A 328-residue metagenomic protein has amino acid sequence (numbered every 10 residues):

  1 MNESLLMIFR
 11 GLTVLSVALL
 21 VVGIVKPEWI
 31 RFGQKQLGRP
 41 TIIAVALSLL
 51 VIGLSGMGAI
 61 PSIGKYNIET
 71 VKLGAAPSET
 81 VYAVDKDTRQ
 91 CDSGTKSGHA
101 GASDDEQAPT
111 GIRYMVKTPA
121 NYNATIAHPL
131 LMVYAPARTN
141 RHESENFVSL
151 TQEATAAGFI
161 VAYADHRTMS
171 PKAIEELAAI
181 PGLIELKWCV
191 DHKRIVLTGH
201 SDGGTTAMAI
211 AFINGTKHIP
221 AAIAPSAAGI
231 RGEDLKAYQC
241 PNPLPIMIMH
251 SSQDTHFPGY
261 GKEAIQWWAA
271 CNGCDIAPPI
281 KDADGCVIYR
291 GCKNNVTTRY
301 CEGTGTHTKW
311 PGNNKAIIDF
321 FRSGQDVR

Functional and structural regions predicted by a protein language model:
M1-P27: Membrane-embedded alpha-helical segments of integral membrane proteins
L37-I63: Internal/C-terminal transmembrane anchor helices
P61-H128, T198, D202-A224, A228-I230 (+4 more regions): A domain-start/cap signature at the N-terminus of enzymes
T125-A137: Short beta-strand element of the alpha/beta-hydrolase
V133-P136, Y163, I248: Structural cue for short, hydrophobic secondary-structure segments
E143-A162: Short amphipathic alpha-helix adjacent to the substrate-entry channel of hydrolases
T168-C189, A209: Alpha/beta-hydrolase active-site loop
M247-M249, P258, C274-R328: C-terminal catalytic histidine-bearing segment of alpha/beta-hydrolase fold enzymes
